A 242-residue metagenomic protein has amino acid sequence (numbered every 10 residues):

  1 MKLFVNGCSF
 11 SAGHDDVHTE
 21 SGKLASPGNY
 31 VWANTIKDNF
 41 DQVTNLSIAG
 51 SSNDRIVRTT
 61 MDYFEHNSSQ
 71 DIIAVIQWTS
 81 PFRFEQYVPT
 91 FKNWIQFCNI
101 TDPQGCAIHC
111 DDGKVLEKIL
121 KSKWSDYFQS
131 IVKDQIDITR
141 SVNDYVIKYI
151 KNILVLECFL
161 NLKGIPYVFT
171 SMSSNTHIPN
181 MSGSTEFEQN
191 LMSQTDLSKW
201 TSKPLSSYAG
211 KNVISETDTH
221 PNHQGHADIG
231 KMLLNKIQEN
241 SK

Functional and structural regions predicted by a protein language model:
M1-R55, T59, H66, D228: Serine-esterase "nucleophile elbow" of acetyl-processing enzymes
M61-K242: Alpha-helical cap/lid subdomain in secreted, periplasmic, or secretory-pathway luminal O-acyl-processing enzymes
